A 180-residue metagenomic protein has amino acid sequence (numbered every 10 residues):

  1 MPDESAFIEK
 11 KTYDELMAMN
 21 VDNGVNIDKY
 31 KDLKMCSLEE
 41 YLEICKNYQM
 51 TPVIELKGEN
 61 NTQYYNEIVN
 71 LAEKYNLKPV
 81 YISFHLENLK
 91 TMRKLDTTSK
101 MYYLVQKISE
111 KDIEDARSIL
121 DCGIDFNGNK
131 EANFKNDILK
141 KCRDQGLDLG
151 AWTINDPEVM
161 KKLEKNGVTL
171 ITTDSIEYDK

Functional and structural regions predicted by a protein language model:
M1-I44, Y103: An active-site metal/cofactor-coordinating segment within enzyme catalytic domains
E40, K46-K180: Short loop-to-alpha-helix "cap/lid" segments that border enzyme active sites across diverse enzyme classes
